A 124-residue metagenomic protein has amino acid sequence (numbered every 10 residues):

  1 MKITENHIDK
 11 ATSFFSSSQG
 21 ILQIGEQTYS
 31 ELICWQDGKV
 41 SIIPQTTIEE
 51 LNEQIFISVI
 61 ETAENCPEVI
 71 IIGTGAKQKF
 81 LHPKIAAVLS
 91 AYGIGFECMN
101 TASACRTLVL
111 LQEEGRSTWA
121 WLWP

Functional and structural regions predicted by a protein language model:
M1-Q54, S58, E113-P124: Non-catalytic interface/targeting segments
I42-I43, Q78-L81, T107: Short active-site-adjacent helix-start/loop capping segments
V59-T62, T107: CheY-like receiver
T62-E97: Mid-chain, well-packed structural core segment of small domains
T74-K77, T101-A102, W123-P124: Beta-hairpin (beta-strand-turn-beta-strand) motif
G95-C105: A short glycine-rich beta-strand->turn/loop micro-motif centered on a GG-aromatic cluster
A104-L111, R116: Binuclear metal-ion centers of metallo-dependent hydrolases, dominated by the metallo-beta-lactamase
